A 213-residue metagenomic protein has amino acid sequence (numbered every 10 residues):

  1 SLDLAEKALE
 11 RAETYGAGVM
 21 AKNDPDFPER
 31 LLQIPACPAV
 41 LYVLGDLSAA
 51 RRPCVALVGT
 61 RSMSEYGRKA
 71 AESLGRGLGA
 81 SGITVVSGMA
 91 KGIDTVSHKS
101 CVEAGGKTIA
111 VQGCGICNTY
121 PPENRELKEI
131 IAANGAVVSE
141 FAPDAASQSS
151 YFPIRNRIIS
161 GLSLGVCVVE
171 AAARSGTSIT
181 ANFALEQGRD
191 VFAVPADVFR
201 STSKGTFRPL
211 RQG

Functional and structural regions predicted by a protein language model:
S1-K7: Helix-hairpin-helix
K7-T14, G18-G213: Glycine-biased, small-residue-rich flexible motifs in mid-sequence functional cores and linkers
